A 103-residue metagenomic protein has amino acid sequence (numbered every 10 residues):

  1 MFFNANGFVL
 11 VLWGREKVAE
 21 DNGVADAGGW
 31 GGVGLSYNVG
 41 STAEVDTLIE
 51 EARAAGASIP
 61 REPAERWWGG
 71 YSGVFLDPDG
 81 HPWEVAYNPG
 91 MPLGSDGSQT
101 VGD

Functional and structural regions predicted by a protein language model:
M1-T42, D46-L76, P89-D103: Vicinal oxygen chelate
P78-W83: Short, glycine-anchored, charge-dense loop/turn motifs used at functional sites
A86: Anionic group-transfer/hydrolysis microenvironments
